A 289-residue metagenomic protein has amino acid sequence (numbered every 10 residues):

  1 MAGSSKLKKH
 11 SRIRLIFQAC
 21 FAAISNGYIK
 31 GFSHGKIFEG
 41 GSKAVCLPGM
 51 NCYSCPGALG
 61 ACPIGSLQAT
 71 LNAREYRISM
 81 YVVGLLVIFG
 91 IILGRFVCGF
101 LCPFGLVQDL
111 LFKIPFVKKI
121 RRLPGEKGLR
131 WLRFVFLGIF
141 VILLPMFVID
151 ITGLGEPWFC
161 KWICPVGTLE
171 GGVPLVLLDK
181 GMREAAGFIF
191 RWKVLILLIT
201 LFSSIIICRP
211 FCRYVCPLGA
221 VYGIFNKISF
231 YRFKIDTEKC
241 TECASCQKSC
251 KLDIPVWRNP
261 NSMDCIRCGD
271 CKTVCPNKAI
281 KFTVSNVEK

Functional and structural regions predicted by a protein language model:
M1-W257, M263-K289: Non-ligating segments of multi-cofactor redox enzymes
